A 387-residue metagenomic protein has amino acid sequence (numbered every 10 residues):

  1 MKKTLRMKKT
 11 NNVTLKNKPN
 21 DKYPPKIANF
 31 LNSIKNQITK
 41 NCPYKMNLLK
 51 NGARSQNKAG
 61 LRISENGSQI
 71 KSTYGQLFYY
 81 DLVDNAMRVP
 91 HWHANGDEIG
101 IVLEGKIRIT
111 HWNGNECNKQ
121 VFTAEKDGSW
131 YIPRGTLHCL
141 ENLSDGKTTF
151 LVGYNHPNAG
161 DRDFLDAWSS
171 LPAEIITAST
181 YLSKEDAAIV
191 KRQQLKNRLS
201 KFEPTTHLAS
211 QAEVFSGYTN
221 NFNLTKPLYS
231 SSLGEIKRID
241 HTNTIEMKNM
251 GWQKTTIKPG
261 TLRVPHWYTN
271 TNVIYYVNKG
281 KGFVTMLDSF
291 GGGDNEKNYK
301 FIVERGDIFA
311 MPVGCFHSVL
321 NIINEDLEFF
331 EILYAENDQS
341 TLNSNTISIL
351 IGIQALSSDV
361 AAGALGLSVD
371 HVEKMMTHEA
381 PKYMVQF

Functional and structural regions predicted by a protein language model:
K2-K3: Compositionally biased low-complexity segments enriched in polar/charged residues
M7-Y79, A178-K258, V264, A362-F387: A short, N-terminal "cap"/entry segment at the start of jelly-roll beta-barrel domains of the cupin/DSBH fold
F78, R88-P90, E98, N118-Q120 (+6 more regions): Short, conserved secondary-structure segments in the cores of folded domains
L82, N113-R134, I257, D288-G314: Short acidic-glycine-tyrosine-enriched beta hairpin
M87, H93-N115, P259-L262, Y268-G292 (+1 more regions): Glycine- and acidic-residue-biased ligand/ion/polar-headgroup-sensing regions
W92-N95, W112-N115, S144-D145, V152-N155 (+6 more regions): Short coil/turn segments at secondary-structure boundaries
E125-K126, Y131-D161, F283, E304-R305 (+1 more regions): Ligand-binding loop in jelly-roll beta-barrel domains
T149-E185, E328-E373: A contiguous, mid-protein "functional segment" used to position or interact with cofactors/ions or partner subunits
